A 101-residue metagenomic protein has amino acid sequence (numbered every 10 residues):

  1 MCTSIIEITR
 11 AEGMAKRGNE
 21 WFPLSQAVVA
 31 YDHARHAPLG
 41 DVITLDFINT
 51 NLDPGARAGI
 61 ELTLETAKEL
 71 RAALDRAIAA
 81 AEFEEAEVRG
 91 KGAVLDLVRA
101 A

Functional and structural regions predicted by a protein language model:
M1-A101: Positively charged, low-complexity terminal tracts and the immediately adjacent first secondary-structure elements
